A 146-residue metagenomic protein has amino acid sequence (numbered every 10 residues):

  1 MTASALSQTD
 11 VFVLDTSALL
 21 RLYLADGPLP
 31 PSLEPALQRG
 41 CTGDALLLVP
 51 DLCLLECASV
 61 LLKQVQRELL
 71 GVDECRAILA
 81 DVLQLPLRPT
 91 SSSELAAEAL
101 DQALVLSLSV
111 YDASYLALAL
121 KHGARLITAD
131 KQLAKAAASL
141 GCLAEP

Functional and structural regions predicted by a protein language model:
M1-L52, Q64-A77: Short, well-structured N-terminal submotif of metal-dependent ribonuclease cores
M1-V11, L108, L116-P146: Acidic, PIN/NYN-like endoribonuclease modules and their adjacent C-terminal/linker elements
L14, L48-V49, T90, V110 (+1 more regions): Short beta-strand scaffold positions
A18-L19, C53, E94-L95, Y115 (+1 more regions): Alpha-helix capping/helix-boundary segments
R21-Y23, V60, A136: Residues that scaffold the ATP/ADP-binding catalytic core of kinase and kinase-like folds
G43-D44, L85, H122, L140: Structured helix-beta-strand junction loops
D51-L54, E74-V105: Acidic catalytic patch
